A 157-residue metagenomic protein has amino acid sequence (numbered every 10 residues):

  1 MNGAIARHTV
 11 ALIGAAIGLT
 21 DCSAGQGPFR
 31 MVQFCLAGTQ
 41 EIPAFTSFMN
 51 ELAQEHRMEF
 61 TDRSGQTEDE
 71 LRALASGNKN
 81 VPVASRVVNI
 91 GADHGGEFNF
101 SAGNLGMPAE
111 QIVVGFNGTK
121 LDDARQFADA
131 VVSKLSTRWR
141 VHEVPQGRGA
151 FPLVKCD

Functional and structural regions predicted by a protein language model:
M1-V10: Bacterial N-terminal signal peptides that target proteins for export
I13-G14: Classic N-terminal secretory signal peptides
L19-D21: C-terminal motif of bacterial Sec signal peptides marking the signal peptidase cleavage site
S23-D157: Ser/Thr-rich, low-complexity intrinsically disordered terminal regions
